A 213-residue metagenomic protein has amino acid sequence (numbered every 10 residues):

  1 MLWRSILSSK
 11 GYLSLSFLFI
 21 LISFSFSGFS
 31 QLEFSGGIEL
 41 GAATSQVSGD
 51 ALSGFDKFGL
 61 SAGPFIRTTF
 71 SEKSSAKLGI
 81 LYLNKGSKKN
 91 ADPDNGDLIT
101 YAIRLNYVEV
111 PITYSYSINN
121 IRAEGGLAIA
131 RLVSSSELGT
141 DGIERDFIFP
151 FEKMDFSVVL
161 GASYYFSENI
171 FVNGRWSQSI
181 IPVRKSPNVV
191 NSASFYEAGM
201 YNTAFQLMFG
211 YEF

Functional and structural regions predicted by a protein language model:
M1-E39, F209-F213: Bacterial Sec-dependent N-terminal signal peptides
L32-F34, G54-L60, R104-V108, M154-V158 (+1 more regions): Residues that define the transmembrane beta-barrel architecture of outer-membrane proteins
S35, G54-G96, Y165: Glycine- and aromatic-enriched membrane insertion/assembly motifs of diderm outer-membrane and organelle channel
I38-A42, L60-T68, I80-Y82, V110-Y116 (+4 more regions): Residues on the lipid-exposed face of transmembrane beta-strands in outer-membrane beta-barrel proteins
Q46-G54, K85-N106, V133-M154, V183-M200: Flexible, solvent-exposed loop segments that connect beta-strands
K73-A76, N120-A123, N169-V172: Repeated loop/turn-to-beta-strand initiation elements of outer-membrane beta-barrel proteins
Q178-I180: A short, acidic, flexible beta-alpha connecting loop/helix-capping segment that sits on the rim of active
A193-F213: Long hydrophobic alpha-helical segments typical of transmembrane helices together with their membrane-interfacial
